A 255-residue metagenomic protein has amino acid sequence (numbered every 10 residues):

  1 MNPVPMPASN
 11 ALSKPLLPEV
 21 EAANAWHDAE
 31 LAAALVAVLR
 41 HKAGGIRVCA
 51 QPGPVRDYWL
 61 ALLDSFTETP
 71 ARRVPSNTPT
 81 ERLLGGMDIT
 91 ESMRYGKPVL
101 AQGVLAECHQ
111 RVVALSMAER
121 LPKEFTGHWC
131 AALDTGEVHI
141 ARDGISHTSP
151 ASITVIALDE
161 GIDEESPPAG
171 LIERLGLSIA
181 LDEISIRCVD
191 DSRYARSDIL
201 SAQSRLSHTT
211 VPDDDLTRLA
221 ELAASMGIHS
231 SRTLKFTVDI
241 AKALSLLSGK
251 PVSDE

Functional and structural regions predicted by a protein language model:
N2-D182: Conserved ASCE/P-loop NTPase catalytic core
G53, D57, T217, K235-D239: An alpha-helix initiation/capping motif
R56, T80, R196-I199, L216 (+1 more regions): Alpha-helix initiation and N-capping motif
N77, T209-D213, K235: Alpha-helix N-cap/helix-start motif at coil-to-helix transitions, marked by capping-box chemistry
E124, G170, D214, R232 (+1 more regions): Short, well-structured alpha-helical interface segments that form or flank functional binding sites
S146-M226: Phosphate-sensing "switch" segment of ASCE/P-loop ATPases
L222-E255: C-terminal helical "lid" subdomain and adjoining coupling/linker elements of P-loop NTPases
